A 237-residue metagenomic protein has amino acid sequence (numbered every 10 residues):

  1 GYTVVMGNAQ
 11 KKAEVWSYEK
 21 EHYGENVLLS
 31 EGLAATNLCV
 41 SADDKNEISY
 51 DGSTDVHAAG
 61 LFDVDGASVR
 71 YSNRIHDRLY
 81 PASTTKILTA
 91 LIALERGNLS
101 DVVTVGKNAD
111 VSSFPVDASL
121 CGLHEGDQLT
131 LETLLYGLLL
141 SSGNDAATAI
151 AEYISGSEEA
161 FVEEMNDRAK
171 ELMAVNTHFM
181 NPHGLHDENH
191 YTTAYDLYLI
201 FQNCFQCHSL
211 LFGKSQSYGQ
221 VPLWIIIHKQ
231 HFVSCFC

Functional and structural regions predicted by a protein language model:
G1-T3: Hydrophobic membrane-insertion alpha-helices, especially the h-region of bacterial N-terminal signal peptides
G7-Y195, Q202-F205: Active-site-adjacent loops and short helices of periplasmic peptidoglycan-processing enzymes
Y198-C237: Extracytoplasmic
